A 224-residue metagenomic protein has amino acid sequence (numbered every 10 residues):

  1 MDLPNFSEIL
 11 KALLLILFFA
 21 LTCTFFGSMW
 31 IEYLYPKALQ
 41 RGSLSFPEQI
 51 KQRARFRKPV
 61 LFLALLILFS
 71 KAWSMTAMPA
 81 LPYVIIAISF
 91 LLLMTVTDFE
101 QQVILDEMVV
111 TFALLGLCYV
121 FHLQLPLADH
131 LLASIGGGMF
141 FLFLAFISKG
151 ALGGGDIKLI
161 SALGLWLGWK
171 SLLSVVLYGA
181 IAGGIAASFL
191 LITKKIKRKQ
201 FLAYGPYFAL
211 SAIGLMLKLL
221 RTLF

Functional and structural regions predicted by a protein language model:
M1-F224: A membrane-topology feature that recognizes alpha-helical transmembrane segments and their immediate juxtamembrane
